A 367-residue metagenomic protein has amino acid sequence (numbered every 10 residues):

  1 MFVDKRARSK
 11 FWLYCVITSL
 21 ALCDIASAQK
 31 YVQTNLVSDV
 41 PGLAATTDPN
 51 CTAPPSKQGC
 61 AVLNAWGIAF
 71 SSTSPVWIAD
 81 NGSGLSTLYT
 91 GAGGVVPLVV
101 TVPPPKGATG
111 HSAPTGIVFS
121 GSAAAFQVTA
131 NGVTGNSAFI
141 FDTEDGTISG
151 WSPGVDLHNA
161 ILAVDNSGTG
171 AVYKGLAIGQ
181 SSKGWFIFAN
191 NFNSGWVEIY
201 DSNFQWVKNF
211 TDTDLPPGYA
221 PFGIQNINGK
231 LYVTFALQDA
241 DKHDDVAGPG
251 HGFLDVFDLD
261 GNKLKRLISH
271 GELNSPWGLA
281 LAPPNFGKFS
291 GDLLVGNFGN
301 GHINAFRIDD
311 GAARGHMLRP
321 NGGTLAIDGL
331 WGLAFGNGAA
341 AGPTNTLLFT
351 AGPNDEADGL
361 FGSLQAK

Functional and structural regions predicted by a protein language model:
M1-S9: N-terminal secretory signal peptides that target proteins for export/translocation
V3, A21, P54-K57: Short, flexible coil/linker elements and helix-boundary hinge sites characteristic of intrinsically disordered
W12-C23: Bacterial N-terminal signal peptides
A28-K367: Sequence/structural signature of beta-propeller domains
